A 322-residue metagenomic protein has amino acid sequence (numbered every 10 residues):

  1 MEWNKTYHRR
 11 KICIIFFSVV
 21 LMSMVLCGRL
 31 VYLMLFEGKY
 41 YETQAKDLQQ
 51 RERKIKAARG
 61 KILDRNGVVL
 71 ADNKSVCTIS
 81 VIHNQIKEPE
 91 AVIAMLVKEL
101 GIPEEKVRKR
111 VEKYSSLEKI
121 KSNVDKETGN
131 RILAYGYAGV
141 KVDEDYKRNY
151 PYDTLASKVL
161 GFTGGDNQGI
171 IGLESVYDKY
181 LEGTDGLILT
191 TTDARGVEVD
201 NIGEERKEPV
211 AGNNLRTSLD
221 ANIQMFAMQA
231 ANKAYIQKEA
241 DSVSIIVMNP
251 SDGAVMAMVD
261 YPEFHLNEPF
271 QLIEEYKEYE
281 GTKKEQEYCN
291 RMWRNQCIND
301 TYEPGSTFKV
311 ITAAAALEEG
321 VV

Functional and structural regions predicted by a protein language model:
M1-E275, Q296, T301: Periplasmic/cell-envelope proteins involved in peptidoglycan metabolism and beta-lactam response
T6, R291, P304-G305: Residue-level marker of regulatory loop/turn positions in helix-turn-helix DNA-binding domains and in histidine
F36, T312, A316-L317: Active-site-flanking alpha-helical
K74, G305-A313: Active/ligand-binding-proximal structured segments within catalytic/core domains that scaffold catalytic residues
E99, K233, A315-V321: Active-site catalytic microenvironments for nucleophilic, acid-base chemistry
M258, Q271-M292: Charged, glycine/proline-rich intrinsically disordered loops and linkers
D260, P304, E318: Active-site rim segments in enzyme catalytic domains, especially the processed small/beta chain of N-terminal
L266-F270, L317-V322: Short, well-structured active-site flanking segments
